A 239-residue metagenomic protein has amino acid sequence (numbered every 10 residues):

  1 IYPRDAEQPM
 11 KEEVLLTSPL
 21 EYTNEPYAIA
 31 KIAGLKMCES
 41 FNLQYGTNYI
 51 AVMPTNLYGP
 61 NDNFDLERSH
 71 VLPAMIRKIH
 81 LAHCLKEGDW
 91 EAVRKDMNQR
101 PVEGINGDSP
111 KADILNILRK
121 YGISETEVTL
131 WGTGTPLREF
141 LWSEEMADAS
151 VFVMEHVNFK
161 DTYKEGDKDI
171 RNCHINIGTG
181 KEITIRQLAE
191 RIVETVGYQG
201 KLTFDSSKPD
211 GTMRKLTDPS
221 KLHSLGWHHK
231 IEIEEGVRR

Functional and structural regions predicted by a protein language model:
I1-Y58, D62-R68, L81: Catalytic helix-loop patch of NAD(P)-dependent Rossmann-fold dehydrogenases
V14-T17, V71-A74, H223-L225: Short, structured secondary-structure boundary patches
E25, L66, H70, A74 (+3 more regions): Amphipathic alpha-helical recognition patches that constitute DNA-binding helices
K31-G34, R68-L72, K181, I185-R186 (+1 more regions): A structural signal for well-ordered alpha-helical scaffolds and beta->alpha junctions
A33, M37, F41, V71-M75 (+2 more regions): Hydrophobic alpha-helix immediately C-terminal to the catalytic Tyr-X-X-X-Lys motif of short-chain
Y45-G59, E67-C84, V128-W131, E145-E155: Hydrophobic, aliphatic-enriched repeat segments that assemble into extended interaction scaffolds in large eukaryotic
L81-R239: C-terminal substrate-binding subdomain of Rossmann-fold SDR/epimerase-dehydratase oxidoreductases
